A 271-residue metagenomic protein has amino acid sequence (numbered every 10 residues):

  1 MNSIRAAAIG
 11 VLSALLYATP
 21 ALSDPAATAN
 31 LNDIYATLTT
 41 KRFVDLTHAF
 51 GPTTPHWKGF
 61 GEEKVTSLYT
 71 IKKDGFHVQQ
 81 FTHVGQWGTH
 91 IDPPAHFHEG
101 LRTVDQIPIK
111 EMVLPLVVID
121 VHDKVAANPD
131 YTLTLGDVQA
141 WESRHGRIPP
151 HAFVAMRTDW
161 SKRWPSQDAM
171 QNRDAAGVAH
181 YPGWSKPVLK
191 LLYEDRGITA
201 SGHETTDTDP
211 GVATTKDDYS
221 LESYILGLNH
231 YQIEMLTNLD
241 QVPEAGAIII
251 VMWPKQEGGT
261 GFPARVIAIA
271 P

Functional and structural regions predicted by a protein language model:
M1-A8: Bacterial N-terminal signal peptides that target proteins for export
L22-P271: Active-/binding-site microenvironments in catalytic and ligand-binding cores
